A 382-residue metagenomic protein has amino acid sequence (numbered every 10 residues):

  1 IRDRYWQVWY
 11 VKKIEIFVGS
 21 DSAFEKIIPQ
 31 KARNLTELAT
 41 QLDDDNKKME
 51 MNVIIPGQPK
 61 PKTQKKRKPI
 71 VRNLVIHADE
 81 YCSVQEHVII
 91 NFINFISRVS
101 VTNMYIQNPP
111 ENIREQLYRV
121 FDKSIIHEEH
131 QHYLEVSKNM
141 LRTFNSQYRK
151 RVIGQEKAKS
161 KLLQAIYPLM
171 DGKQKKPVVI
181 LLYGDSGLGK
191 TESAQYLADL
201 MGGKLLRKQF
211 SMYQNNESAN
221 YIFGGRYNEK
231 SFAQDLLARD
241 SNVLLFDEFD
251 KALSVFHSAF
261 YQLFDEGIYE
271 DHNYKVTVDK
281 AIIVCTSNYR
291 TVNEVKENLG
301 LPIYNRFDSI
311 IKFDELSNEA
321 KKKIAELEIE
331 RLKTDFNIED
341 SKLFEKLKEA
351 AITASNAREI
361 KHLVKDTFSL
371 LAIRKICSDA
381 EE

Functional and structural regions predicted by a protein language model:
K12-A39, D43, K176-K208: Walker A/P-loop
N52-P69, N94, Y221-E248, N273-Y274: Conserved alpha-helical scaffold flanking the Walker A/P-loop in AAA+ ATPase domains
K68-V71, R98-V101, L237-R239, D271-N288: AAA+/SF3 P-loop NTPase mechanochemical coupling elements
N108-R114, N228-F232, E248-F256, F264-A320 (+1 more regions): Canonical AAA+ ATPase core
E115-V136, G203-L205, K296-E315: A short helix-turn-beta junction within AAA+ P-loop NTPase domains corresponding to the substrate/partner-engaging
V120-I125, L301, K323-F336: Conserved AAA+ ATPase "sensor/coupling" helix adjacent to the nucleotide-binding pocket
K138-V179, I360, T367-R374: Pre-Walker A (pre-P-loop) alpha-helix and adjacent loop at the N terminus of AAA/AAA+ ATPase modules, a conserved
L200-N228: AAA+/P-loop NTPase substrate/partner-engagement loops
